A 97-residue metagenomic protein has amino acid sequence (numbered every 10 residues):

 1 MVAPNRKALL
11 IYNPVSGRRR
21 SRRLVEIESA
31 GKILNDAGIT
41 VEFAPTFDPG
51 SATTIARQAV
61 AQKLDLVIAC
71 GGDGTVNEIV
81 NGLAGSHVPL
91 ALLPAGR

Functional and structural regions predicted by a protein language model:
M1-V67, N77: ATP/NTP phosphate-donor binding region
P14, C70-G72, L93-A95: Glycine-rich beta-strand-to-loop/alpha-helix junction loops that act as flexible
T75-V88: Short Gly/Thr/Asp-enriched flexible loops that form oxyanion-binding sites at enzyme active sites
S86-R97: Short, acidic/small-residue loops that bind anionic groups at enzyme active sites
